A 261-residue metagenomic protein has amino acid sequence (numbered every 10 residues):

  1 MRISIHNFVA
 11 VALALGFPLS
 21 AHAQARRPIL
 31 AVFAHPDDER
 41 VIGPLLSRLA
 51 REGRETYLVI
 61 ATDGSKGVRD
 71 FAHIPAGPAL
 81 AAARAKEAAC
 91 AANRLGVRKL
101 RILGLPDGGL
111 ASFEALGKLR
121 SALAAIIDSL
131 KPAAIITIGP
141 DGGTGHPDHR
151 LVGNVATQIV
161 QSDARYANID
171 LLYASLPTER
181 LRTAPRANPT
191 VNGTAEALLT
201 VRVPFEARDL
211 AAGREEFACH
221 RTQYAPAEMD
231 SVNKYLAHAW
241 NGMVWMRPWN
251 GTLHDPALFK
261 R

Functional and structural regions predicted by a protein language model:
M1-H6: Positively charged n-region of N-terminal signal peptides that target proteins for export
N7-P18: Bacterial N-terminal signal peptides
F17, R98-K99, H220: Hydrophobic alpha-helical elements and their junctions with loops/disorder across both membrane and soluble proteins
L19, R84-E87, V152, D209: Generic hydrophobic secondary-structure packing signal
H22-L130, Q158-Y166: Active-site rim/loop-helix segments in enzyme catalytic domains that contact anionic ligands
A25-I29, G117-R261: Metal-dependent de-N-acetylase/amidase catalytic core
